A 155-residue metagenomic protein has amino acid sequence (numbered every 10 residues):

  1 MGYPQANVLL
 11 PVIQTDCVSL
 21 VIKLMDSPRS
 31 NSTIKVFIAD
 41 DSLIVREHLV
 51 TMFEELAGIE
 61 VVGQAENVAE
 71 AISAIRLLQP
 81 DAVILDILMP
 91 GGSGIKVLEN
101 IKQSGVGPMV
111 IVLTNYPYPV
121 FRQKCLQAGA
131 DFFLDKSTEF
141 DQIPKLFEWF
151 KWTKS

Functional and structural regions predicted by a protein language model:
G2-K35, D141-S155: Non-catalytic signal-transmission and effector/linker regions of two-component phosphorelay proteins
S32-V45, L49, F53: Conserved acidic segment of CheY-like receiver
N67-E70, S93-K96: Acidic catalytic/metal-coordinating carboxylates
D81, I87-L88: The short loop immediately C-terminal to the conserved phospho-acceptor aspartate in CheY-like receiver
D86, T114: Active-site residues of response regulator receiver
P90-G91, Y118: The feature encodes the CheY-like receiver
I95-V106: Short amphipathic alpha-helix used as the core "switch/output" element in two-component signaling
K96, P117-L134, T138, P144-K145: Alpha4 helix (beta4-alpha4-beta5 surface) of REC/receiver domains from two-component response regulators
